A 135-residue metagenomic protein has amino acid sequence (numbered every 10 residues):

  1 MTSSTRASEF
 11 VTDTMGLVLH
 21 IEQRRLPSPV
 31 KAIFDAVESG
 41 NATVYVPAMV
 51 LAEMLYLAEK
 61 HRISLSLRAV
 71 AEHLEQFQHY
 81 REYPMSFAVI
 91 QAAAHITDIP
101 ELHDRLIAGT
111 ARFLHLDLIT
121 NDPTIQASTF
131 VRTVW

Functional and structural regions predicted by a protein language model:
M1-S8, F77, A108-W135: Acidic, PIN/NYN-like endoribonuclease modules and their adjacent C-terminal/linker elements
M1-V46, E59-E72, S128: Short, well-structured N-terminal submotif of metal-dependent ribonuclease cores
T14, A48, F87, D104-R105: Conserved glycosyltransferase catalytic-site signature
L17, L51, I90, I125-Q126: A generic structural signal for short hydrophobic patches within well-formed alpha-helices
T43, R81, D117: Residue-level detector of anion-binding/catalytic polar loops
A71-T97: Acidic catalytic patch
D98-H103: Donor nucleotide-sugar recognition loop
